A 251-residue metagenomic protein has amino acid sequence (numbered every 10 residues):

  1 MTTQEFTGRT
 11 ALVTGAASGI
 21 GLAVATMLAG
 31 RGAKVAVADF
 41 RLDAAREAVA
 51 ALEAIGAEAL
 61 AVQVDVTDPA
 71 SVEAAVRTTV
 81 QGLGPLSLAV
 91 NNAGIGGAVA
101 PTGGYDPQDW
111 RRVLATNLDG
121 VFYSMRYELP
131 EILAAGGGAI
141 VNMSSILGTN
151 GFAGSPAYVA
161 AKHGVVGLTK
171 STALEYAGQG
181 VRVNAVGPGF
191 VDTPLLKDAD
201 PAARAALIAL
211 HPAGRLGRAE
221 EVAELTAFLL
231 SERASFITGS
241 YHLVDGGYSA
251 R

Functional and structural regions predicted by a protein language model:
T2, G96-V99, N150, L210 (+2 more regions): Short C-terminal tail/terminal secondary-structure segment of NAD(P)H-dependent dehydrogenase/reductase domains
Q4-A36: Canonical Rossmann dinucleotide-binding motif of NAD(H)/NADP(H)-dependent dehydrogenases/reductases, specifically
L83, F122-M125, R215-V244, Y248-S249: C-terminal substrate-recognition "lid" of short-chain dehydrogenase/reductases
A100-T102, D106-L114, L196, L207: Substrate-binding pocket helix/loop in short-chain dehydrogenase/reductase
M125, A161, T169: Active-site helix of classical SDR
P130, L174-G178, S235: Alpha-helical segment proximal to the catalytic Tyr-Lys
S145: Residue(s) in the substrate-gating loop at a strand-loop-helix junction that position the organic substrate next
